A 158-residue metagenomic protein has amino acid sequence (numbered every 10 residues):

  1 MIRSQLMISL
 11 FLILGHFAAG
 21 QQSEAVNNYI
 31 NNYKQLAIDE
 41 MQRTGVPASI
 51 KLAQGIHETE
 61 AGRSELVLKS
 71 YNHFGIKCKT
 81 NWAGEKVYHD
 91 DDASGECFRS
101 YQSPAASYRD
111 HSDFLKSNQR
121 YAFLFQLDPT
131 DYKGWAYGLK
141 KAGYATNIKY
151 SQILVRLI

Functional and structural regions predicted by a protein language model:
I2, A18-I158: Catalytic cores of secreted/periplasmic lytic hydrolases that degrade extracellular macromolecules
S4-G15: Sec-dependent N-terminal signal peptides
